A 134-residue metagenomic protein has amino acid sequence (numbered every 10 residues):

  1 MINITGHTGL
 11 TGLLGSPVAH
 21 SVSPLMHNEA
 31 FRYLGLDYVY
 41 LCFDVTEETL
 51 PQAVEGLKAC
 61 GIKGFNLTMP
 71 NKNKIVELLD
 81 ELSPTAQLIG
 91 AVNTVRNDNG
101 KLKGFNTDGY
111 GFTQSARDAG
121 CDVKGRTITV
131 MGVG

Functional and structural regions predicted by a protein language model:
N3-C121: Phosphate/diphosphate ligand-binding glycine-rich loop within oxidoreductases
G12, T129-M131: Conserved beta-strand elements of the Class I
S16, G132-G134: Glycine-rich Rossmann-fold phosphate-binding loop(s) that bind the pyrophosphate of adenine dinucleotide cofactors
